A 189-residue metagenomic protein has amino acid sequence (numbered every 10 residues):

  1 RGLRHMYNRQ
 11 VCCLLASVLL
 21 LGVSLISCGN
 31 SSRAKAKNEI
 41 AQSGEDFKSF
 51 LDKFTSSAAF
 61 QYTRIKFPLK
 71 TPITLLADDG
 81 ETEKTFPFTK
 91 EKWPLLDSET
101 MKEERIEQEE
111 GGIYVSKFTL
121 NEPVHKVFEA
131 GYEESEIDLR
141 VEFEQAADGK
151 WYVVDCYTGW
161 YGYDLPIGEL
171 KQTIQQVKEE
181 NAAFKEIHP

Functional and structural regions predicted by a protein language model:
H5-L15: Bacterial N-terminal signal peptides that target proteins for export
L15-L21: Hydrophobic helical h-region of N-terminal Sec-dependent signal peptides in bacterial secretory/periplasmic proteins
I26-S27: C-terminal motif of bacterial Sec signal peptides marking the signal peptidase cleavage site
S32-D79: N-terminal export/targeting and maturation segments
T71-E136: Surface-exposed, charged secondary-structure patches
E136-Q172: Short beta-strand edge/turn micro-motifs at domain boundaries
Q175-K178: Extracellular ligand-binding/catalytic regions of CAZymes and related secreted enzymes and adhesion modules
I187-P189: Short, solvent-exposed mixed-charge patches
